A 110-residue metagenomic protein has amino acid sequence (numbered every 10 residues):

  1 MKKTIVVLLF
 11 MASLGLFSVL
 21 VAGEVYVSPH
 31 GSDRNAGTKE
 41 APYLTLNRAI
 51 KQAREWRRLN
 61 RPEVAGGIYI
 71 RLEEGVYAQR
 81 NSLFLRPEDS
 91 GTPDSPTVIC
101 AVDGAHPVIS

Functional and structural regions predicted by a protein language model:
M1-T4: Positively charged n-region of N-terminal signal peptides that target proteins for export
V6-V7, E40: Serine/threonine-rich, low-complexity intrinsically disordered segments
V7-F17: Bacterial N-terminal signal peptides
L20-G23: Boundary at the C-terminal end of the N-terminal hydrophobic targeting segment
Y26, P42, V108: Conserved beta-strand positions that form and line the central face of beta-propeller blades
S28-P29, A101: Pocket-edge structural micro-motifs
P29-L72: Acidic Gly/Asp/Thr-rich repetitive segments characteristic of extracellular carbohydrate-active and adhesion proteins
N60-S110: Beta-solenoid repeat scaffold
